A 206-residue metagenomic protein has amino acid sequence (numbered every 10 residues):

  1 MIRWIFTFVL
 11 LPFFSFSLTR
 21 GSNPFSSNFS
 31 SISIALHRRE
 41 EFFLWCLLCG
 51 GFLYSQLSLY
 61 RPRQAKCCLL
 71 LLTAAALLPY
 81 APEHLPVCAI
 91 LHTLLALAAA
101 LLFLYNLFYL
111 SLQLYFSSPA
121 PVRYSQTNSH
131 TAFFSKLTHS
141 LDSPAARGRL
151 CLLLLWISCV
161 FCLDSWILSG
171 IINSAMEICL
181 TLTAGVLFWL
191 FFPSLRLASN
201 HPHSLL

Functional and structural regions predicted by a protein language model:
M1-L59: N-terminal topogenic module of multi-pass integral membrane proteins
I2-T7, R61-L69, Q126, S143-L154: Membrane-interfacial loop-to-transmembrane alpha-helix junctions, especially the N-terminal start
F8-F14, F42-Q56, A98-Y109, L180-S194: Hydrophobic cores of alpha-helical transmembrane segments in multi-pass inner/ER membrane proteins, independent
P12-S17, Y54, L70-H84, F103-Y109 (+2 more regions): Hydrophobic alpha-helical transmembrane segments and adjacent interfacial helices in integral membrane proteins
I34, L85-L97, I172-L180: Non-cytosolic membrane-interface motifs at loop->transmembrane helix junctions
F43, G50, R63-L71: N-terminal signal-anchor transmembrane alpha-helix
L69-Q126, L137-R149: Membrane-proximal helix-loop-helix units in multi-pass membrane proteins
S118-Q126, H130-L206: Terminal transmembrane helical module of multi-pass membrane proteins
